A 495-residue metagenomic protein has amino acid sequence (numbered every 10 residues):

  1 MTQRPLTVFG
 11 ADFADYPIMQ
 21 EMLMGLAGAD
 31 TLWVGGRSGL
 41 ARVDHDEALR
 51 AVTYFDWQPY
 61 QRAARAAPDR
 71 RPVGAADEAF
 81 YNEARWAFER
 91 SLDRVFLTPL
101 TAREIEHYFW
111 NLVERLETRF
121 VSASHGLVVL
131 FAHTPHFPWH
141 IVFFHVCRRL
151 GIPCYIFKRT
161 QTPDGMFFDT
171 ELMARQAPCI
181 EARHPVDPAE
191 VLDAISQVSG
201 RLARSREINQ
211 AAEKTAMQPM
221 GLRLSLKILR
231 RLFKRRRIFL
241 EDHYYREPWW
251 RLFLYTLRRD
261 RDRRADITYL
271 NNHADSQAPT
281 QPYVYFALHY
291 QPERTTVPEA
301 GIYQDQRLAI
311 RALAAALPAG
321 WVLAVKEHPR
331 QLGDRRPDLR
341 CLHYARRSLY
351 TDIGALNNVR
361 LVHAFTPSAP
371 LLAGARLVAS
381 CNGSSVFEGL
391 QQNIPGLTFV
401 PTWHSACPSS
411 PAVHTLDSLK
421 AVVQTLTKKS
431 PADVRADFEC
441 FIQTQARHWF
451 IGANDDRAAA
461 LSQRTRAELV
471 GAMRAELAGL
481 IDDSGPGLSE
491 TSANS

Functional and structural regions predicted by a protein language model:
T2-F13, G36-R37, F131, A287-Q291: Nucleotide-activated donor-dependent transferases that construct or modify glycoconjugates
F9, F13-G28, G35, F144-H145 (+1 more regions): Histidine-anchored nucleotide/phosphate-binding helix
M22-E114, T162-L254: Conserved N-terminal ligand/cofactor-binding loop architecture of enzyme catalytic domains
L100-S122, V297-G301, D305, D338-S384 (+1 more regions): Donor nucleotide-activated moiety binding/catalytic core segment of transferases that use nucleotide-activated donors
R115-I180: Conserved nucleotide-sugar donor-interacting segment of glycosyltransferase catalytic cores, predominantly GT-B
A132-P135, W139, K158, H363-S409: A donor-sugar binding/catalytic signature common to diverse glycosyltransferases and related nucleotide-sugar
I180-K227, P408-S495: Leloir-type glycosyltransferase catalytic cores
L229-R346: Conserved catalytic-core segment of nucleotide-activated headgroup transferases in glycan assembly
